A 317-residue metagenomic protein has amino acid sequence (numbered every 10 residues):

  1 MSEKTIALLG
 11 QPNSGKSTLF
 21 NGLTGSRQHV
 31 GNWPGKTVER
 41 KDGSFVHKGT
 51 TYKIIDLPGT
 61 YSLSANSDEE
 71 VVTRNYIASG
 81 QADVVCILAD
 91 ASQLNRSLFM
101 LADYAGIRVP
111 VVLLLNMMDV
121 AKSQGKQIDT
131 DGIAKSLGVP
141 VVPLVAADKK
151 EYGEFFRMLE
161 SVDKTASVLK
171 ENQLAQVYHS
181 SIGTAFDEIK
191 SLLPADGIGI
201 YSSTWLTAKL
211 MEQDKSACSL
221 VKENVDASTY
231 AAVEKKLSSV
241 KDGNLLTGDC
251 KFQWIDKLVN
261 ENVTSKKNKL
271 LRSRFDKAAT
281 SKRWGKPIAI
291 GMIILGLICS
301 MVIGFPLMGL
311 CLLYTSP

Functional and structural regions predicted by a protein language model:
M1-L57: Conserved G1/Walker A P-loop phosphate-binding module
R27, G59-N66: Flexible beta-alpha connector loops of hexameric P-loop NTPases
Y76-G80, V84-P140: Conserved C-terminal guanine-recognition region of P-loop GTPase G domains, centered on the G4
V112, K122-K266: Alpha-helical transmembrane helix bundles of large polytopic membrane transport and channel proteins
S265-A278: Cytosolic juxtamembrane amphipathic/interface segments immediately preceding and feeding into a transmembrane helix
F275, I293-C311: Juxtamembrane "helix exit" motif at the C-terminal ends of alpha-helical transmembrane segments in multi-pass membrane
A279-A289: Membrane-interface helix starts
Y314-P317: Conserved small/polar residues in nucleotide/adenosyl-binding loops
